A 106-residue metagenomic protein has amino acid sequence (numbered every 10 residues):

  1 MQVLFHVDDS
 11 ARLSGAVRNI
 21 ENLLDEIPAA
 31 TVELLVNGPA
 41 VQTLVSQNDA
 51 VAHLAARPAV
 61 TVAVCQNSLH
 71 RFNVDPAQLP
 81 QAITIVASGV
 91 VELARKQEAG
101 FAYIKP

Functional and structural regions predicted by a protein language model:
M1-P106: Secreted/extracellular ectodomain signature
